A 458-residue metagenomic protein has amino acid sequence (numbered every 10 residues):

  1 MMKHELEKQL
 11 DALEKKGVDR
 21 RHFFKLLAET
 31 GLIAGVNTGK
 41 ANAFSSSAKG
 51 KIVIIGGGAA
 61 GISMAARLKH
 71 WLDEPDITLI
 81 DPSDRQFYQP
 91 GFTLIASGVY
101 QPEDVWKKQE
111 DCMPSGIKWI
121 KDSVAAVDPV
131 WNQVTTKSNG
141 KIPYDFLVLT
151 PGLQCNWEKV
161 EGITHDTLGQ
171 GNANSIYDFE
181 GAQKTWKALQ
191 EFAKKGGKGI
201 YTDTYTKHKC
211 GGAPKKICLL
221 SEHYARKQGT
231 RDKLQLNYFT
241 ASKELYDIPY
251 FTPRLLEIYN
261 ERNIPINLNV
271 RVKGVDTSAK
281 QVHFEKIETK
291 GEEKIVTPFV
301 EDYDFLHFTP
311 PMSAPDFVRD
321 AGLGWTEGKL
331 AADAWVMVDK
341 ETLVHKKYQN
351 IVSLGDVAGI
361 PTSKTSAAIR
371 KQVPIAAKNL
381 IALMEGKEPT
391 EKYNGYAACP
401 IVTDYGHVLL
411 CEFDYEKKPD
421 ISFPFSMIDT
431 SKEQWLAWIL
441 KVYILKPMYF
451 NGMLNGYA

Functional and structural regions predicted by a protein language model:
M1-D19: N-terminal secretory signal peptides
E14-A28, A34-K49, I120-K216, Y224-K227 (+1 more regions): FAD-binding core/adjacent interface of flavoenzyme oxidoreductases
G17, T38-T78: C-terminal segment of N-terminal export signals and the immediately downstream linker at the start of the mature
H70-Y144, P249-P265, A458: N-terminal Rossmann-like dinucleotide/flavin-binding domain of flavoprotein oxidoreductases that bind FAD/FMN
S115-A126, H223-D333: A Rossmann-like FAD-binding core segment of flavoenzymes
G162, T167-A193, F299-K371: FAD-site-proximal beta/loop scaffold in flavoenzymes
V357-Y393: A conserved FAD-binding loop/helix module that cradles the flavin
L410-A458: C-terminal auxiliary extensions adjacent to catalytic cores
